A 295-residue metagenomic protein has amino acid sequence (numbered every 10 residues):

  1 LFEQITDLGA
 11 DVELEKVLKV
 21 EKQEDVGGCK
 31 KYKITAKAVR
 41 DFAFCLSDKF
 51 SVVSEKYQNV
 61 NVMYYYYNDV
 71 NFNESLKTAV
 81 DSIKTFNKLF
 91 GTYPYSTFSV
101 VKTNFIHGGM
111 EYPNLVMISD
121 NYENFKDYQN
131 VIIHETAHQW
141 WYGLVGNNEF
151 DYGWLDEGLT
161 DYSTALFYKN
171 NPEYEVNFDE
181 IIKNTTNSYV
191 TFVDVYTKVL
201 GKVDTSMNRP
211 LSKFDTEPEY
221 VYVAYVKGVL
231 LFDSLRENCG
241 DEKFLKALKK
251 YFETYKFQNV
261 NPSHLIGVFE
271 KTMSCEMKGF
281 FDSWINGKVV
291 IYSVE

Functional and structural regions predicted by a protein language model:
L1-I133, Y162: Hydrophobic helix-coil surface modules that form long, contiguous segments used for peptide/substrate interaction
V60-M63, G91-F98, A137, Y174 (+2 more regions): Loop/turn elements at helix/coil->beta-strand transitions in domains of secreted/extracellular proteins
Y66-E74, E123, E149-F150, T216-V221 (+2 more regions): Second-shell loop/turn segments in exported
T92-V101, N148-D151, Y174-I181, K246-A247 (+1 more regions): Surface-exposed patches in mature extracellular/periplasmic domains of secreted proteins
M117-V190: Zinc-dependent metallopeptidase catalytic helix centered on the HExxH motif and its immediate flanking segment
E157, D161-L230, N238, Y255 (+1 more regions): Acidic/His/Gly-enriched intrinsically disordered linker/tail segments that often contain short helix/coil "MoRF-like"
E175, V221-E295: Amphipathic alpha-helical substructures
